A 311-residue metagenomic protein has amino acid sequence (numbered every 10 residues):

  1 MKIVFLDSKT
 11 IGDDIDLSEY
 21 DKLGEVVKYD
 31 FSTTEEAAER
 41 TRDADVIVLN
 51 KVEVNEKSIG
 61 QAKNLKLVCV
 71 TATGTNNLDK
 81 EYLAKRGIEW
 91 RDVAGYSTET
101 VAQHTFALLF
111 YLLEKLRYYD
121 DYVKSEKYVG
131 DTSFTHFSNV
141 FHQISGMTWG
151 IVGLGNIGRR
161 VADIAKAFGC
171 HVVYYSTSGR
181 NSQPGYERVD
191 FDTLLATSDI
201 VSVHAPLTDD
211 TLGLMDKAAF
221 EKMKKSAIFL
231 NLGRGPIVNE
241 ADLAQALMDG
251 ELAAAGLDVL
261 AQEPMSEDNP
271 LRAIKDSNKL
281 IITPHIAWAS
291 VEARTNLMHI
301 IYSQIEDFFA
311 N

Functional and structural regions predicted by a protein language model:
M1-A44, F309: N-terminal glycine-/charge-rich "phosphate-binding" loop or analogous flexible N-terminal tail
D30, T71-A72, I88-E99, S176 (+1 more regions): Short beta->alpha connector loops at strand-helix junctions that form conserved, small/polar/Pro-enriched
A44, A62, T197-S198, S226: An anion/phosphate-binding loop that grips the pyrophosphate of nucleotide cofactors and donors
V52, T73, D199, A205-L207 (+2 more regions): Short glycine-/small-residue-rich Rossmann-like dinucleotide-binding loops
E53-L65, D210-F229: Rossmann-fold NAD(P) dinucleotide-binding segment
I88, A94-T148: Phosphate-binding beta-alpha-beta segment of Rossmann-like dinucleotide-binding domains, i.e., the NAD(P)
W90, S226-I228, L232-N311: Rossmann-like dinucleotide-binding domain for NAD(H)/NADP(H)
T135-K225: Rossmann-like dinucleotide/phosphate-binding beta-alpha-beta segment
